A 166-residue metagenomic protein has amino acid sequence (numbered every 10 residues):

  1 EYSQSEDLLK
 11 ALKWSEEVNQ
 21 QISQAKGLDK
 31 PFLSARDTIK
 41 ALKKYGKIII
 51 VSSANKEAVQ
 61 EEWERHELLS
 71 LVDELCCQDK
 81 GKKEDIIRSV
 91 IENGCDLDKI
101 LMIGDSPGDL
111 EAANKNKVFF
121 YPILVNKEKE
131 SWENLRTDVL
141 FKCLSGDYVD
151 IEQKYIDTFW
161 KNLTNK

Functional and structural regions predicted by a protein language model:
E1-A25: A metal-dependent, Asp-based hydrolase signature
G27-K47, N55-K166: C-terminal cap/substrate-recognition subdomain and adjoining C-terminal extension of metal-dependent phosphatase-like
S52: Conserved phosphate-coupling serine/threonine residues in phosphotransfer and NTP-handling enzymes
